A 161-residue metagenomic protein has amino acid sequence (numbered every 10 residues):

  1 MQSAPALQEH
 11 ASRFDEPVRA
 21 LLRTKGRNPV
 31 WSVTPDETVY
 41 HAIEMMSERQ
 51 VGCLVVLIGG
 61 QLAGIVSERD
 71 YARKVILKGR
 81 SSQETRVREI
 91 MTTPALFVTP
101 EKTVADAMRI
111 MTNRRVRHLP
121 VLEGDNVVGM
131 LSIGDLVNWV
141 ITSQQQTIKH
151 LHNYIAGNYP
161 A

Functional and structural regions predicted by a protein language model:
M1-A161: Tandem CBS (Cystathionine beta-synthase) repeat/Bateman regulatory domains
